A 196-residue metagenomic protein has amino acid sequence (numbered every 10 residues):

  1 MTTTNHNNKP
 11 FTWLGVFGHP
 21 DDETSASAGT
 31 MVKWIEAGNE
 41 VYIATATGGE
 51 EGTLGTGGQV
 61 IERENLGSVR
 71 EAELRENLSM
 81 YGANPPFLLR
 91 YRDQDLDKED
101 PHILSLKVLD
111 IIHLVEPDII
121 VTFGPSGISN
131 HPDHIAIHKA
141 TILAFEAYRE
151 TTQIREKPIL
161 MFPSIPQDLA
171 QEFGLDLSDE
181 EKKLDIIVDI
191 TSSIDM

Functional and structural regions predicted by a protein language model:
M1-V115, I142-T151: Active-site rim/loop-helix segments in enzyme catalytic domains that contact anionic ligands
T2-L14, Q94, K98-M196: Metal-dependent de-N-acetylase/amidase catalytic core
